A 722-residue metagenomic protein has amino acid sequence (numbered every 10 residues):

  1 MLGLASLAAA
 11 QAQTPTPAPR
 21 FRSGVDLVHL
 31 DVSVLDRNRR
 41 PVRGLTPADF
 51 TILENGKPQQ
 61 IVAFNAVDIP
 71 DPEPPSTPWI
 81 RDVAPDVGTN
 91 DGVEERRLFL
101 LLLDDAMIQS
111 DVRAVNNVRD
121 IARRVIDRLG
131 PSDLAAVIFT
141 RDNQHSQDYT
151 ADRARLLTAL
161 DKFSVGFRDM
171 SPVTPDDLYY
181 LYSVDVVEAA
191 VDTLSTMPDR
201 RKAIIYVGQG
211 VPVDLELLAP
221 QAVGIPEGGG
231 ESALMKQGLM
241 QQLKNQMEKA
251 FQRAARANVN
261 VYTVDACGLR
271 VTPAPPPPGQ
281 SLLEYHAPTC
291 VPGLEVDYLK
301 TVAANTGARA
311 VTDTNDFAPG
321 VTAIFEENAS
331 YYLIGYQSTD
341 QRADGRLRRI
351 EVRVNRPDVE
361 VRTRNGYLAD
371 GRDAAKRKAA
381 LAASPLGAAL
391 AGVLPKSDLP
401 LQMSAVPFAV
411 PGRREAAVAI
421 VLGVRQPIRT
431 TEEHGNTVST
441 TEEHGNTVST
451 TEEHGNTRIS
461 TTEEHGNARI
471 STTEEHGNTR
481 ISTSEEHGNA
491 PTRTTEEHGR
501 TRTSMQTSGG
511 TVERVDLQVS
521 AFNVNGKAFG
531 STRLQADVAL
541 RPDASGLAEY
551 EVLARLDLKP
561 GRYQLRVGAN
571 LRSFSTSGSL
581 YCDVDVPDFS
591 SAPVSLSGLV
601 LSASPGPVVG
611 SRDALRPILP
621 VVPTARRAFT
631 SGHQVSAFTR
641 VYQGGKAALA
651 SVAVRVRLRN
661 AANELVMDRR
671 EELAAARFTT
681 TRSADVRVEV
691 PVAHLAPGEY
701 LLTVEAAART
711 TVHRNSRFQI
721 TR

Functional and structural regions predicted by a protein language model:
M1-S6: Bacterial N-terminal signal peptides
A10-G435, N489, E496-R722: Scaffold/interface architecture of coatomer-like assemblies
T431-T503: Long, intrinsically disordered low-complexity tandem-repeat segments
